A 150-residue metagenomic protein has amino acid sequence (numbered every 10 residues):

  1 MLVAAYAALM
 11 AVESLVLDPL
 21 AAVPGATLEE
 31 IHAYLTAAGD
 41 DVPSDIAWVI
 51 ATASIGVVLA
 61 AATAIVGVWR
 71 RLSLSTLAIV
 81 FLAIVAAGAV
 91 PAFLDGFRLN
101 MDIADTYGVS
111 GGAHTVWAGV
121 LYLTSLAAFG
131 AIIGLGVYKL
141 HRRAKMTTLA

Functional and structural regions predicted by a protein language model:
M1-V16, S75-F93: Hydrophobic alpha-helical membrane-insertion segments
L2-I50: Hydrophobic transmembrane helix segments
A4-A8, G56-A61, L82-A89, L123-I133: Hydrophobic alpha-helical transmembrane segments of multipass integral membrane proteins
A37-S44, L72, S110-V120: Membrane-interfacial loop-to-transmembrane-helix junctions in polytopic alpha-helical membrane proteins
A47-W69, L126: Hydrophobic alpha-helical transmembrane segments
I50, L74-A78, V116-L123: Alpha-helical transmembrane segments of integral membrane proteins
A60-A87, H141-A150: Cytoplasmic juxtamembrane regions at transmembrane-helix boundaries
A89-A150: Alpha-helical transmembrane segments of multi-pass integral membrane proteins, characterized by long hydrophobic
